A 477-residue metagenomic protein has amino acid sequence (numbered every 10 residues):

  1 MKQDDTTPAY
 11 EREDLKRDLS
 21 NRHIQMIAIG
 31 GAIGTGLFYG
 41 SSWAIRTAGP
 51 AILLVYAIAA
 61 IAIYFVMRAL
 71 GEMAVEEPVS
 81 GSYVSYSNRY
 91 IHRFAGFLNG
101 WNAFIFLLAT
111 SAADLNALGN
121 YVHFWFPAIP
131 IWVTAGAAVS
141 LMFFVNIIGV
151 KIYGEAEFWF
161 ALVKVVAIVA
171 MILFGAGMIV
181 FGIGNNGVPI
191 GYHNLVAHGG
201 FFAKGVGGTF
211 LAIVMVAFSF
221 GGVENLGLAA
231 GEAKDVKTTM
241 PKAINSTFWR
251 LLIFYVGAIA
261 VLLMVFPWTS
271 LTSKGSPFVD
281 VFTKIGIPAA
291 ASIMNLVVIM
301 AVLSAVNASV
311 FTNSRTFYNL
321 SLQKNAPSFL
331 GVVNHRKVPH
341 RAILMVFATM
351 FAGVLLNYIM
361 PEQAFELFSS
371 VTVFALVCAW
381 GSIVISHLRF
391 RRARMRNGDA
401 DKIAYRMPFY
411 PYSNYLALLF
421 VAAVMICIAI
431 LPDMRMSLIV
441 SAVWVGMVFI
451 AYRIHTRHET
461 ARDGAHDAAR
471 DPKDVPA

Functional and structural regions predicted by a protein language model:
M1-G40, R46-A51, I63-R68, S80 (+5 more regions): Membrane-interface "cap" regions at the ends of multi-pass membrane proteins
K2-P8, V84-I91, D114-A135, A167-A170 (+4 more regions): Helix-loop-helix connectors at the membrane interface of multi-pass transporters/channels
Y10-L15, I52-L53, F126-P130, L162-L296: Helix-loop-helix junctions that connect adjacent transmembrane segments in multi-pass membrane transporters
K16, Y39-T134, A138, T247-G257 (+1 more regions): Extracellular loop-to-transmembrane helix junctions
V79, N102-A117, M215, F220-A233 (+3 more regions): Membrane-helix boundary/coupling elements in multi-pass transport proteins
S85-S87, H92, N120-F124, V196-G199 (+3 more regions): TM-loop-TM module centered on a large, flexible mid-protein loop between adjacent transmembrane helices in multi-pass
G119, W132-I190, G221, I244-F248 (+3 more regions): Membrane-interface loop-to-helix entry segments
W159-F160, F329-H340, W380-D433, H458 (+2 more regions): C-terminal membrane-solvent junction of multi-pass transporters and transport-like membrane proteins
